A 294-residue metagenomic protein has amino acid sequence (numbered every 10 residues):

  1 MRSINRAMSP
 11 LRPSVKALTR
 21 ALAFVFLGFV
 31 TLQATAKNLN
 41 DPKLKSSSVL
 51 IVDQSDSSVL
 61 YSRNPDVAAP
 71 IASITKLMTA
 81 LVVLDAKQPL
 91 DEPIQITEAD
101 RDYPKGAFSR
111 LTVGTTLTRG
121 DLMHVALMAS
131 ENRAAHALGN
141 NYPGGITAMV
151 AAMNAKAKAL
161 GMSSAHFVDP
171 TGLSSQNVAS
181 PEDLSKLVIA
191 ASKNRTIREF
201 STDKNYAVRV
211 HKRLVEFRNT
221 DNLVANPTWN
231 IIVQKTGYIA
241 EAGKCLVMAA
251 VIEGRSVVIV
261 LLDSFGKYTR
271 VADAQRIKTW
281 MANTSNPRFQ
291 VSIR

Functional and structural regions predicted by a protein language model:
M1-V15: N-terminal secretory signal peptides that target proteins for export/translocation
T19-V30: Bacterial N-terminal signal peptides
A36-E182, K186-R195, I252: Active-site-adjacent loops and short helices of periplasmic peptidoglycan-processing enzymes
K37-S47, R119-G120, G144-R294: Penicillin-recognizing serine hydrolase domain
